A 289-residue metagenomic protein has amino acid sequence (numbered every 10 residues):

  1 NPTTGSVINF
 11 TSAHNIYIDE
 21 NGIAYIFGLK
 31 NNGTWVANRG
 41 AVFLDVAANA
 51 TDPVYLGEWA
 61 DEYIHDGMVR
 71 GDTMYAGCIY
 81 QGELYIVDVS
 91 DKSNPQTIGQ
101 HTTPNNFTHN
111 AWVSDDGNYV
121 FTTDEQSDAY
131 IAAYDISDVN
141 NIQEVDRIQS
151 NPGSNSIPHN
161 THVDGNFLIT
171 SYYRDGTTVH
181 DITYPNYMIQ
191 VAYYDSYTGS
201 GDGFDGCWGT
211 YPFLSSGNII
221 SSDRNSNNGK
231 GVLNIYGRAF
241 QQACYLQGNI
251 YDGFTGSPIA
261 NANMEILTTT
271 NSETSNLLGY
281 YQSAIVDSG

Functional and structural regions predicted by a protein language model:
N1-Q242: Feature marking well-ordered beta-strand scaffolds used for ligand recognition
G22, G217, T255-G256, G279: Detector for glycine-centered tight turns/loop "hinges" at secondary-structure junctions
N151, Y197, N249-T255: Short, solvent-exposed loop/edge segments of extracellular or virion-exposed proteins
V163, S221, I250, A262-M264 (+1 more regions): Hydrophobic aliphatic residue packing
Y236-I250, A260, V286: Phosphate/pyrophosphate-recognition segments in soluble nucleotide-handling domains
L246, G253-T268: Short, ordered, surface-exposed loop/turn motifs in non-cytosolic proteins
P258, I266-V286: Short, acidic Ser/Thr/Gly-rich low-complexity loop/linker segments typical of extracellular and cell-surface proteins
G289: Exposed beta-strand face motif in extracellular beta-rich ectodomains
